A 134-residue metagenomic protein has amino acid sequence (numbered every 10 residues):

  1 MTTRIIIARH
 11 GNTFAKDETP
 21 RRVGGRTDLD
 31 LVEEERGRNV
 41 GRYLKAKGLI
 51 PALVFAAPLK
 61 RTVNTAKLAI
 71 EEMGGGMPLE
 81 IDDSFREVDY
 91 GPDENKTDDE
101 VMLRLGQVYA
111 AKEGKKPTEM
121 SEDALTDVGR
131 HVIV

Functional and structural regions predicted by a protein language model:
T2-T3, A8-M77: Active-site-proximal alpha-helix that buttresses catalytic centers in soluble enzyme cores
M73-V134: Phosphate-handling substructures
